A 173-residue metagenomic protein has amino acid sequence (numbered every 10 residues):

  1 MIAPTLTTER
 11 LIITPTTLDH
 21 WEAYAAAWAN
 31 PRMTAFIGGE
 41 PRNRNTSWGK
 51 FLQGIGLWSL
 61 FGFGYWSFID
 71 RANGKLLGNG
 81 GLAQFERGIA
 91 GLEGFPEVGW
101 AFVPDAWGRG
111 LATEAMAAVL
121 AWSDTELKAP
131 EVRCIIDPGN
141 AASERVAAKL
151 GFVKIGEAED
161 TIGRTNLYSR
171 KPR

Functional and structural regions predicted by a protein language model:
M1-F36, S67-R173: Acyl-donor (CoA/ACP) binding surface of acyl/acetyltransferases
R32-Q53, W66: Conserved GNAT-fold acetyl-CoA-binding loop/helix
I55-S67: A short helix-loop-beta-strand connector motif used in the catalytic cores of GNAT acetyltransferases and, in some
